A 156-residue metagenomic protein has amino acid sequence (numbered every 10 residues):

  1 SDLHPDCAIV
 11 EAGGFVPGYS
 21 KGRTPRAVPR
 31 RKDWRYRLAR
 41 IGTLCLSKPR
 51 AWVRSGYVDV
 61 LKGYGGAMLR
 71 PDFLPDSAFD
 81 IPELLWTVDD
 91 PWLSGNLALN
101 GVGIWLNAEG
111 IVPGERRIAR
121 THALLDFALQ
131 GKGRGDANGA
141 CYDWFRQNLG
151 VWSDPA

Functional and structural regions predicted by a protein language model:
S1-A78: Conserved catalytic core of nucleotide-sugar-dependent glycosyltransferases
D76-A156: C-terminal catalytic/acceptor-binding lobe
